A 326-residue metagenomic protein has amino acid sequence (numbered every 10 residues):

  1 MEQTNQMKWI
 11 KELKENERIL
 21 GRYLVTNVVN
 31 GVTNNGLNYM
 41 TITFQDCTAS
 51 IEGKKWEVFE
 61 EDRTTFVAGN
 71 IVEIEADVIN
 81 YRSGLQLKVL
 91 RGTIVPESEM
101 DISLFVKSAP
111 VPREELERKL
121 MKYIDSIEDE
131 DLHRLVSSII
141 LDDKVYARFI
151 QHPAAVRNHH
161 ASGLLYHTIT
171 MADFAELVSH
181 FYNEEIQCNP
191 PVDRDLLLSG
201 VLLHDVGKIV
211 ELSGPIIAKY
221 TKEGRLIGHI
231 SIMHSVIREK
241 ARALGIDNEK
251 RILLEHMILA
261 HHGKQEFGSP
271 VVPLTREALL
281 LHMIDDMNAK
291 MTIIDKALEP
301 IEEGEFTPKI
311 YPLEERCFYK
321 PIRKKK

Functional and structural regions predicted by a protein language model:
M1-I19: OB-fold nucleic-acid-binding modules
Y23, G69, M171, D285: Divalent metal-coordination and catalytic microenvironments
V28-N38, I51-K54, V58-S103: OB-fold single-stranded nucleic acid-binding module
T41-D46: Short, acidic/hydrophobic/Gly-rich beta-strand patch recurrent on exposed beta strands that often constitutes part
M100-L226: Acidic/His-rich, divalent-metal-binding segments that scaffold phosphate/diphosphate chemistry
V156-R157, V178-I301: Divalent metal-dependent catalytic cores for phosphoryl transfer on phosphate-bearing substrates
H282, E299-P300, G304-K326: N-terminal intrinsically disordered, cationic/polar leader segments that include organellar targeting peptides
